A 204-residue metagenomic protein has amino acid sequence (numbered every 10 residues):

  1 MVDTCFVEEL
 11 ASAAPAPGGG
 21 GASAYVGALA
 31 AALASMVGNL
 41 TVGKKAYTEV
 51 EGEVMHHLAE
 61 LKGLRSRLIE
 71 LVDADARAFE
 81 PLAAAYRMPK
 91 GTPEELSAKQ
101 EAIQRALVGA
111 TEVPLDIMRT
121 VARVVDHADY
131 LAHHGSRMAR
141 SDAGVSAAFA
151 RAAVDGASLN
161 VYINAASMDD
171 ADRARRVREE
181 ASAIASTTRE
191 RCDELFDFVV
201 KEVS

Functional and structural regions predicted by a protein language model:
M1-P17: Short, hydrophobic/aliphatic alpha-helical segments
S12-L33, A139-A157: Conserved phosphate/anionic-ligand binding catalytic regions in large, soluble enzymes, centered on
Y25-L29, H57, L64-L71, A106 (+7 more regions): Amphipathic alpha-helix face/heptad-repeat signature
L33-L40: A conserved active-site cap/scaffold subdomain adjacent to cofactor or substrate pockets
L40, K45, L82-P89, G156-M168: Acidic, Mg2+-coordinating active-site segments of isoprenoid diphosphate-utilizing enzymes
K45-A84, I184, R191: A structural-propensity feature for long, helix-poor, extended segments
D75, F79-A148, A152, N164: Amphipathic alpha-helical interface segments
T120, V124-H127, L131, A139-V199: Preference for long, well-ordered alpha-helical segments
